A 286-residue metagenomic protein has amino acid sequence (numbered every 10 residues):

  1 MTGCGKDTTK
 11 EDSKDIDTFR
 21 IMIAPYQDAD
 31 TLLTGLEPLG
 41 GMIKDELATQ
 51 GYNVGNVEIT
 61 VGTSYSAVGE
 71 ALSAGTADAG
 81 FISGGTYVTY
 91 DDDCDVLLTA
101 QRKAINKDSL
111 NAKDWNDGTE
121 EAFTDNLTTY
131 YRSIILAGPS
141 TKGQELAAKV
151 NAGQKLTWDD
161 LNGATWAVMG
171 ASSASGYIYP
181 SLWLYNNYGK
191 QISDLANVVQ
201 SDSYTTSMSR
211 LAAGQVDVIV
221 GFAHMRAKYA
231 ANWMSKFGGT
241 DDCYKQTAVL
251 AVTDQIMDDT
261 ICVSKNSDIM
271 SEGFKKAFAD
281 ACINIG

Functional and structural regions predicted by a protein language model:
T2-G3: C-terminal motif of bacterial Sec signal peptides marking the signal peptidase cleavage site
E11-L32, V57-V61, G163-V168: Short, well-ordered beta-strand elements
D17-P25, T99-F123, L127-R132, K236-K276: Periplasmic-binding protein-like
I21-M22, D28-G55: Short, polar/charged alpha-helical segment
Y52, E58-G80, G85-D93, Y204-W233: Short helices/loops that flank or line small-molecule/ion binding pockets
N53-E58, K142-V168, S175-Y179, N266-G286: Ligand-binding clefts/hinges and TM-proximal coupling segments of bilobed small-molecule sensing domains
Q101-S173: A conserved helix-loop-strand patch within extracytoplasmic ligand-binding domains of the periplasmic binding
N162-S271: Pocket-lining segment of extracytoplasmic ligand-binding domains
